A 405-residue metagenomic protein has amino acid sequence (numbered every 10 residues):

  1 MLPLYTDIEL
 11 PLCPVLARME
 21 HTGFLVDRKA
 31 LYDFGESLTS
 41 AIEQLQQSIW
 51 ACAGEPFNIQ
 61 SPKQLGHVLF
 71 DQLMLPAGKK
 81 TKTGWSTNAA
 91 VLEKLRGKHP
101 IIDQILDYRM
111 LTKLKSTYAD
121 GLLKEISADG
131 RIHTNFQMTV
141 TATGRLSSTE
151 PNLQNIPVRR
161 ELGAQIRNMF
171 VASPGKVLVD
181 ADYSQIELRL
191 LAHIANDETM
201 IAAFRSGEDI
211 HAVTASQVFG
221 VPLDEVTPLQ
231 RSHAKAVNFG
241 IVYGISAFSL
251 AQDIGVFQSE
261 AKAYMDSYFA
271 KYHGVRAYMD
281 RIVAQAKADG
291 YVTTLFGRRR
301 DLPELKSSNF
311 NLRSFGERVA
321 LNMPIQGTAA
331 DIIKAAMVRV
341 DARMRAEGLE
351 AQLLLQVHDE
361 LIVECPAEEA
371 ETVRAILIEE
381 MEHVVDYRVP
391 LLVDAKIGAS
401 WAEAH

Functional and structural regions predicted by a protein language model:
M1-E161, V177, S184-E187, Q230 (+4 more regions): Conserved "right-hand" nucleotidyltransferase catalytic core of DNA-directed polymerases
T6, A181, H358, V363: Active-site flanking residues adjacent to catalytic metal/cofactor-binding acidic residues
E20, F24, T39, E43 (+21 more regions): Hydrophobic alpha-helix feature that most strongly marks membrane-spanning transmembrane helices and their immediate
S40, Q44-Q47, A51-D103, A270-R318 (+2 more regions): C-terminal polymerase-core module
F57-Q60, Q352-V357: Short beta-strand
L65-H67, T143, Q154-I156, I186-R189 (+7 more regions): Flexible loop/turn segments at secondary-structure boundaries
D129, H133-T134, M138-T141, S216-L349 (+4 more regions): Conserved catalytic core of nucleic-acid polymerases
M138-L223: Function-dense linear segments that define catalytic or interfacial modules in macromolecule-processing proteins
